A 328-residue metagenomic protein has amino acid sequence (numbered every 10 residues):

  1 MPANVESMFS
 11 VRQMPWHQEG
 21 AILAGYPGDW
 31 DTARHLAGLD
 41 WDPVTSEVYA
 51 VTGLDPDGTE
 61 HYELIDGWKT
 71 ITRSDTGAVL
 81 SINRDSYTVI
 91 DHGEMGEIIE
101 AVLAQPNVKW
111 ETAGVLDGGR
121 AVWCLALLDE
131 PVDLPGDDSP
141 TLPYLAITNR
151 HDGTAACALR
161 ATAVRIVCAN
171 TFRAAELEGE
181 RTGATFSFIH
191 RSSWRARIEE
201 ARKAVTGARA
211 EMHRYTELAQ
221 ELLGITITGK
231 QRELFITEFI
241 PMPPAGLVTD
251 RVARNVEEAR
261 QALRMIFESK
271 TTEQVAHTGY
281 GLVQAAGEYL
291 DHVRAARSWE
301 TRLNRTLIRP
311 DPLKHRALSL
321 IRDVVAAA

Functional and structural regions predicted by a protein language model:
M1-P56, E130-A328: Intrinsically disordered, low-complexity regions enriched in serine/threonine
M1-Q13, I99, W110, V115-W123: Short N-terminal secondary-structure initiator segments
D42, S74, I90-G93: Surface-exposed loop/turn and secondary-structure junction residues enriched for glycine/proline
H61-S86: A short, surface-exposed helix-loop junction/capping segment
D66, G119-R120, T141-L142: Short, well-ordered loop/turn elements at secondary-structure boundaries
I71, C124-A126, I147: Generic structural hydrophobic/aromatic packing signal, biased to beta-strands
D85-K109: Amphipathic alpha-helical segments
A104-P135, I240: Ser/Thr-rich, low-complexity intrinsically disordered terminal regions
